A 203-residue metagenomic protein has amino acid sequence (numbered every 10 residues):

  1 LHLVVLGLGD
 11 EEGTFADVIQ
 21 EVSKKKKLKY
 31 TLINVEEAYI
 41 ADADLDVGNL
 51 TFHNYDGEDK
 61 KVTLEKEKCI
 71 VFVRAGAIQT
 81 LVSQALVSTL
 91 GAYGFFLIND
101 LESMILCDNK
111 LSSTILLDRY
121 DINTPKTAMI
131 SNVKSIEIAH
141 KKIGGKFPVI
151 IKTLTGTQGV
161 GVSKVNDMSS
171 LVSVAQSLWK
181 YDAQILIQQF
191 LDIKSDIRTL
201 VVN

Functional and structural regions predicted by a protein language model:
L1-V5: Extreme N-terminal starter segment of soluble prokaryotic enzymes
L6-L8, V202: Short hydrophobic segments within beta-strands
D10-K126: Conserved N-proximal alpha/beta basic substrate-recognition cap immediately N-terminal to, or forming the N-lobe
N99, M129, V201-V202: Generic beta-strand structural signal
E102-M104, S131-I136, L154-Q158, S169-S170 (+1 more regions): Short acidic/polar capping segments at secondary-structure boundaries
L117-D118, I143-V160, D182-D192: ATP-grasp fold ATP-binding core
N123-K146: Rossmann-like NAD(P)H-binding beta-loop-alpha module
V160-N203: Phosphate-binding site of ATP-dependent enzymes
